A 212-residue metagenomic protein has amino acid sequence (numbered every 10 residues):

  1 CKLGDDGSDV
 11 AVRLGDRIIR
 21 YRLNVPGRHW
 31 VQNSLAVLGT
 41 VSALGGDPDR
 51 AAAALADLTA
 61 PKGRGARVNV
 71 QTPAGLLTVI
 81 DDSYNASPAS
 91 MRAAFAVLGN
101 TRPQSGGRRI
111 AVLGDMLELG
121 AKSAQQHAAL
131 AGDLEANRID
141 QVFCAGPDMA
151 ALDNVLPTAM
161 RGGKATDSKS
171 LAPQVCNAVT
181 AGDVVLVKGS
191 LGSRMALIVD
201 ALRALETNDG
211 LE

Functional and structural regions predicted by a protein language model:
C1-L3: Residue-level recognition of beta-strand microenvironments
D5-D6, D16-R20, N24-H29, L35-E212: ATP-dependent carboxylate-amine ligase
A11-R13: A general beta-strand register signal
